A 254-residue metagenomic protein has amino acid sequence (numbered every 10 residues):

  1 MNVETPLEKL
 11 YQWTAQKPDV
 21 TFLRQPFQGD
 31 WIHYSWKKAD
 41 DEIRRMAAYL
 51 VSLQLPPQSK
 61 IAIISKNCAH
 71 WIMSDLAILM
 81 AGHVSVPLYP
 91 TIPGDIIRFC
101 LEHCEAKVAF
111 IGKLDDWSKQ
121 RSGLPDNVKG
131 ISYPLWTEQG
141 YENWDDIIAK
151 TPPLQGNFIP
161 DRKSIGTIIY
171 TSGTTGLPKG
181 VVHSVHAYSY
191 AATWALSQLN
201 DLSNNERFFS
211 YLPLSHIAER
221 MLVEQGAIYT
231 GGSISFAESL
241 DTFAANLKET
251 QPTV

Functional and structural regions predicted by a protein language model:
N2-F22, D41: A short N-terminal helical cap/helix-turn-helix that marks the beginning of AMP-binding/adenylate-forming
P18-T21, T151-Y170, L177, D201-R207: Conserved pre-ATP/AMP-binding loop-to-beta segment of ANL
F22-C68, I72, L76, P93-R98 (+3 more regions): Conserved AMP-binding/adenylate-forming core of the ANL superfamily
H33-K37, G166-A192: Conserved AMP-binding A3 loop
K60, K66-V86, P90-G94, F99-V108 (+2 more regions): A short helix-loop-beta submotif of the ANL/AMP-binding
G94, L124-Q139, S235-V254: Conserved adenylate-forming
D115-R162: ANL superfamily adenylate-forming
S189-R207, L214-V254: Conserved AMP-binding/adenylation subdomain of ANL enzymes
